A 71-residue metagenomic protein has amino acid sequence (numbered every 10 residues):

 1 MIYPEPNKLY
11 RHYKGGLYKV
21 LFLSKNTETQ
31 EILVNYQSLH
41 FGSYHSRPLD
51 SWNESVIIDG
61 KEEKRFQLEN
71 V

Functional and structural regions predicted by a protein language model:
I2-H12: Short coil-to-beta transition motif at edge beta-strands of beta-rich domains
Y13-G15, E31, K61: Short connector loops at helix/strand junctions that flank enzyme active sites, especially segments positioning acidic
G16-K25: Short beta-strand-centered aromatic/proline hotspots
L21, Q37, Q67: Residues in well-ordered beta-strands of folded domains
S24-L49: Basic/aromatic-rich interaction segments and small domains that mediate binding to polyanionic partners
S43-V71: Intrinsically disordered, low-complexity, charged/polar segments
